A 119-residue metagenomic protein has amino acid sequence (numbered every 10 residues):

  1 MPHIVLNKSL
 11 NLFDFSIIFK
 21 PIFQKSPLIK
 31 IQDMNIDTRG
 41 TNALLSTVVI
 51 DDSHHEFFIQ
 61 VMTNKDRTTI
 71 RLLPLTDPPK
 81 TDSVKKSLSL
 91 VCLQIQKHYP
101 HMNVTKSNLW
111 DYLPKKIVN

Functional and structural regions predicted by a protein language model:
H3-N7, L12-T69, P74-N119: Ser/Thr-rich, low-complexity intrinsically disordered terminal regions
